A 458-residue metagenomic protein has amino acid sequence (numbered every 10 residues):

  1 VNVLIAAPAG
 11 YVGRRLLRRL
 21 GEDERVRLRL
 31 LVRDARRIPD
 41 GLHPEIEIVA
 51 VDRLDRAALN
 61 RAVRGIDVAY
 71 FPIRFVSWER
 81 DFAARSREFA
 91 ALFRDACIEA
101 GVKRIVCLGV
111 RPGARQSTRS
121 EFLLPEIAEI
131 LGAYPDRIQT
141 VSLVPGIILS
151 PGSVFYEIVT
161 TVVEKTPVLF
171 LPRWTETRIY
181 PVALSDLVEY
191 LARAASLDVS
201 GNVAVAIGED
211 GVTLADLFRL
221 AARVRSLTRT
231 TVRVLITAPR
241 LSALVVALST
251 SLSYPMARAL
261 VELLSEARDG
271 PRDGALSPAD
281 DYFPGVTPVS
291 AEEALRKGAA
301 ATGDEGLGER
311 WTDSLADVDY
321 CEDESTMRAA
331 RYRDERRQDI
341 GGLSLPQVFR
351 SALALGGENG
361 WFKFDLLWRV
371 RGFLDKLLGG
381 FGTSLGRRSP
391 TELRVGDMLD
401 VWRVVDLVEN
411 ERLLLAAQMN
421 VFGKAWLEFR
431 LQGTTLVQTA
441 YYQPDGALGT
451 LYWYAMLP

Functional and structural regions predicted by a protein language model:
V1-R25: N-terminal Rossmann NAD(P)H-binding glycine-rich loop of SDR-like oxidoreductase domains
A6, L31, P72, I105-V110 (+1 more regions): SDR active-site strand-loop-helix element
P8-A9, D23-V26, R115-L227, L248-L252: Oxidoreductase cofactor-interface core, primarily capturing Rossmann-like NAD(P)-dependent enzymes
V12, A69, L187, L191 (+3 more regions): Non-catalytic, hydrophobic alpha-helical segments
R36-A100, R111-A114: NAD(P)H-binding glycine-rich loop region in Rossmannoid oxidoreductase-like domains and their noncatalytic homologs
R193-A259, G270-R336, S344: Mid/C-terminal beta-alpha module of Rossmann-like enzyme folds, strongest in SDR-family dehydrogenases/epimerases
V261, A416-P458: Beta-strand/loop substructures that line and gate deep hydrophobic ligand-binding cavities in soluble
D334, D339-V421, G433: Glycine-rich portal/gate segments that line the openings of hydrophobic small-molecule binding cavities
